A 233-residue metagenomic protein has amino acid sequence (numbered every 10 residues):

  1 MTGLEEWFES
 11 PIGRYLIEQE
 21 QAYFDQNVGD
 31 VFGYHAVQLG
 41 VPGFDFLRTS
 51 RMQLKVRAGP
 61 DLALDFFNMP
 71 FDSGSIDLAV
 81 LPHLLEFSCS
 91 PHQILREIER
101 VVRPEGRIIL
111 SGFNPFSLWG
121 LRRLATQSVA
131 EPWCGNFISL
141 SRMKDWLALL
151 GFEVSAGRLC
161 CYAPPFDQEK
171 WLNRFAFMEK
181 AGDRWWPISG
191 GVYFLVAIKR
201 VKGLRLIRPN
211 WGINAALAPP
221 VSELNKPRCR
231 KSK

Functional and structural regions predicted by a protein language model:
M1-G29: Class I SAM-dependent methyltransferase Rossmann-like catalytic core, especially the SAM/SAH-binding loop
A22, Q26-D72: Class I SAM-dependent methyltransferase SAM/SAH-binding core
I76-V80: Hydrophobic beta-strand segment of the Class I
H92-R107: A short glycine-rich, Lys/Arg-flanked "PGG" loop and its adjoining helix->strand segment in the class I
R107-F137: Conserved class I S-adenosyl-L-methionine
A125, C134-G157: Short alpha-helix
V154-E179, I188-S189: Conserved catalytic loop of SAM-dependent methyltransferase domains
F177-K233: C-terminal lobe and adjacent flexible extensions of AdoMet/dcAdoMet transferase-like proteins
